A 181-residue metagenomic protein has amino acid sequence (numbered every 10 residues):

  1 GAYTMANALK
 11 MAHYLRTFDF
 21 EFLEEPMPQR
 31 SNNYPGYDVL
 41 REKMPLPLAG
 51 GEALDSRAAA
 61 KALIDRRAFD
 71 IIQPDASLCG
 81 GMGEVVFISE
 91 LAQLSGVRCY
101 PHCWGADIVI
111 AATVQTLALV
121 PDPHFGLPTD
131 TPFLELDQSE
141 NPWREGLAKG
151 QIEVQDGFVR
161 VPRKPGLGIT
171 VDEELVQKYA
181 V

Functional and structural regions predicted by a protein language model:
G1-A6, A49: Active-site mouth loops of central-metabolism enzymes
M5-F22: Alpha/beta enzyme core
H13, D19, M27-A49, A53-F158: Shared catalytic-loop signature of beta/alpha-barrel
N141-V181: C-terminal extensions of enzymes
